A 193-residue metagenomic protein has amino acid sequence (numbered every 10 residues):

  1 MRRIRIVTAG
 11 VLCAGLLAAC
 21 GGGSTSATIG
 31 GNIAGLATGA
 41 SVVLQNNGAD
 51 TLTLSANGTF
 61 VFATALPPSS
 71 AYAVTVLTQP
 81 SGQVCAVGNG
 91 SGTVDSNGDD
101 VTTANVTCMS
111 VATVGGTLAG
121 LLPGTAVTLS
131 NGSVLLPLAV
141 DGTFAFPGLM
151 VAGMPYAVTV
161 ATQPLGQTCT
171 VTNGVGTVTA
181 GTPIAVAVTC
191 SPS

Functional and structural regions predicted by a protein language model:
R2, G10, A14-A34, P192-S193: Bacterial Sec-dependent N-terminal signal peptides
S24-S26, G31, V76, V94-G116 (+1 more regions): Conserved "repeat-terminator" motif of extracellular CCP/Sushi domains
G30-S41, G115-A126: Structural motif
V43-Q45, T75, T128-S130: Beta-strand signatures of extracellular beta-sandwich domains
N46-T51, Q79-S81, N131-L135, Q163-L165: Change "in extracellular beta-sheet-rich domains … of secreted and cell-surface proteins" to "in beta-sheet-rich domains
A49-T59, S133-T143: Short, acidic Ser/Thr/Gly-rich low-complexity loop/linker segments typical of extracellular and cell-surface proteins
G58-T64, G92, T102-A104, G142-F146 (+1 more regions): Short strand-edge motifs at loop-to-beta-strand transitions and within beta-strands of extracellular beta-rich domains
F62-V94, F146-T177: Surface-exposed interfaces of beta-sheet-rich extracellular modules
